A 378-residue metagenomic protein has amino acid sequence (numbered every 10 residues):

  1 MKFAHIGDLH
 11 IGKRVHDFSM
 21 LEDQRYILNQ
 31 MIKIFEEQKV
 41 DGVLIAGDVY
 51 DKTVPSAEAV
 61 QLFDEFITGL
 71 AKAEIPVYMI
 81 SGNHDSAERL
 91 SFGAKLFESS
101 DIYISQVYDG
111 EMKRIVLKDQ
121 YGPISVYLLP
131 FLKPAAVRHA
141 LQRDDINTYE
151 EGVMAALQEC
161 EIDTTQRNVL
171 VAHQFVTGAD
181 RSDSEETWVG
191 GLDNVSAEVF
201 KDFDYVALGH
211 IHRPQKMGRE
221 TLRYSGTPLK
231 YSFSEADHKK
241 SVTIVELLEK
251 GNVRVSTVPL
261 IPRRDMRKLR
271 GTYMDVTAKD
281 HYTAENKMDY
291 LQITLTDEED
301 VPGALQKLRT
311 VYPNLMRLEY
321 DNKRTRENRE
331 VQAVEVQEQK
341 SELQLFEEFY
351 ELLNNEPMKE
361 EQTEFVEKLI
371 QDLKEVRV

Functional and structural regions predicted by a protein language model:
M1-F66, E360-K368, D372, V376-R377: N-terminal active-site segment of His-dependent metallophosphoesterases
D8, L28, D48, F63 (+7 more regions): Divalent metal-coordination and catalytic microenvironments
E37, G42, L247-V378: Accessory, non-catalytic peripheral segments of nucleic-acid enzymes
D41-G47, M79-S81, R167-V171: Short beta-strand segments at enzyme active-site cores
P55, H84-G218: His/Asp/Glu-rich metal-coordinating catalytic cores of metallo-dependent phosphodiesterases/hydrolases acting on
L62-E74, V195-D202: Catalytic-core regions built around general acid/base machinery
K72-V77, Q166: A short helix->loop->beta-strand "cap" motif at the edges of active sites that frequently abuts
M112-Q120, I124, L129, L222-K287: Binuclear metal-dependent phosphoesterase catalytic core
